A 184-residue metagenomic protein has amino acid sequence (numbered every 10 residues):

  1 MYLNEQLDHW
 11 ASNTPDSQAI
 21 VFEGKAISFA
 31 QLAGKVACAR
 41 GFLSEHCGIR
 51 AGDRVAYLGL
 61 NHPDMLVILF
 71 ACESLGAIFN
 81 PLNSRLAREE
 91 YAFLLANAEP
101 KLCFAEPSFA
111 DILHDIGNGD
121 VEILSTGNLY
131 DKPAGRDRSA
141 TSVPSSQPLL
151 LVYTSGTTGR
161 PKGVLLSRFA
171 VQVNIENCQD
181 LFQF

Functional and structural regions predicted by a protein language model:
E5-S28: AMP-dependent adenylate-forming
P15, R136-Y153, R160, Q183-F184: Conserved pre-ATP/AMP-binding loop-to-beta segment of ANL
K25, R40-L86: Conserved AMP-binding/adenylate-forming
S28-A30, L149-E176: Conserved AMP-binding A3 loop
A30, D53, E89, K101 (+4 more regions): Structural detector for helix-capping/boundary residues
V36, R40, F79, R168 (+1 more regions): Short amphipathic alpha-helical/adjacent loop interface patches that line ligand and macromolecule-binding sites
E45, S74-T141: Structural core segment of the AMP-binding/adenylate-forming
